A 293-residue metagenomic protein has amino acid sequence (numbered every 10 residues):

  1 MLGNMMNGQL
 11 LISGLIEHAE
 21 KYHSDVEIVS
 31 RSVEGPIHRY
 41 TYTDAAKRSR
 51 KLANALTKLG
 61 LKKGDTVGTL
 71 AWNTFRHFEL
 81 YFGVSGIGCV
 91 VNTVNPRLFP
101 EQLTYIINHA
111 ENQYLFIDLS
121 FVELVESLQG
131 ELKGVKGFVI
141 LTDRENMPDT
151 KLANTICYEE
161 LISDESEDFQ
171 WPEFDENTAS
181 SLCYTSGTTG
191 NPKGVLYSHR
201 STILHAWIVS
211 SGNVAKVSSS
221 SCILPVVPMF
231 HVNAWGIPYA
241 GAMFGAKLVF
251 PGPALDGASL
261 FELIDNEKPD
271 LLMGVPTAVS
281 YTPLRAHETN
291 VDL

Functional and structural regions predicted by a protein language model:
L15-E17, K58-L59, G86-E160, F174 (+1 more regions): Structural core segment of the AMP-binding/adenylate-forming
S24-V26, V139, S163-Y184, N191 (+1 more regions): Conserved pre-ATP/AMP-binding loop-to-beta segment of ANL
I28-F82, F99-T104, C157-E160: Conserved AMP-binding/adenylate-forming core of the ANL superfamily
H38-T43, S180-W207, L293: Conserved AMP-binding A3 loop
A46-L52, S163-D164, V195-S218, F230 (+1 more regions): Conserved structural elements of the adenylate-forming
W72, I117-S127, R144, V227 (+1 more regions): Adenylate-forming
T185, T282-T289: Conserved small/polar residues in nucleotide/adenosyl-binding loops
I203-C222, V232-L271: Conserved AMP-binding/adenylation subdomain of ANL enzymes
